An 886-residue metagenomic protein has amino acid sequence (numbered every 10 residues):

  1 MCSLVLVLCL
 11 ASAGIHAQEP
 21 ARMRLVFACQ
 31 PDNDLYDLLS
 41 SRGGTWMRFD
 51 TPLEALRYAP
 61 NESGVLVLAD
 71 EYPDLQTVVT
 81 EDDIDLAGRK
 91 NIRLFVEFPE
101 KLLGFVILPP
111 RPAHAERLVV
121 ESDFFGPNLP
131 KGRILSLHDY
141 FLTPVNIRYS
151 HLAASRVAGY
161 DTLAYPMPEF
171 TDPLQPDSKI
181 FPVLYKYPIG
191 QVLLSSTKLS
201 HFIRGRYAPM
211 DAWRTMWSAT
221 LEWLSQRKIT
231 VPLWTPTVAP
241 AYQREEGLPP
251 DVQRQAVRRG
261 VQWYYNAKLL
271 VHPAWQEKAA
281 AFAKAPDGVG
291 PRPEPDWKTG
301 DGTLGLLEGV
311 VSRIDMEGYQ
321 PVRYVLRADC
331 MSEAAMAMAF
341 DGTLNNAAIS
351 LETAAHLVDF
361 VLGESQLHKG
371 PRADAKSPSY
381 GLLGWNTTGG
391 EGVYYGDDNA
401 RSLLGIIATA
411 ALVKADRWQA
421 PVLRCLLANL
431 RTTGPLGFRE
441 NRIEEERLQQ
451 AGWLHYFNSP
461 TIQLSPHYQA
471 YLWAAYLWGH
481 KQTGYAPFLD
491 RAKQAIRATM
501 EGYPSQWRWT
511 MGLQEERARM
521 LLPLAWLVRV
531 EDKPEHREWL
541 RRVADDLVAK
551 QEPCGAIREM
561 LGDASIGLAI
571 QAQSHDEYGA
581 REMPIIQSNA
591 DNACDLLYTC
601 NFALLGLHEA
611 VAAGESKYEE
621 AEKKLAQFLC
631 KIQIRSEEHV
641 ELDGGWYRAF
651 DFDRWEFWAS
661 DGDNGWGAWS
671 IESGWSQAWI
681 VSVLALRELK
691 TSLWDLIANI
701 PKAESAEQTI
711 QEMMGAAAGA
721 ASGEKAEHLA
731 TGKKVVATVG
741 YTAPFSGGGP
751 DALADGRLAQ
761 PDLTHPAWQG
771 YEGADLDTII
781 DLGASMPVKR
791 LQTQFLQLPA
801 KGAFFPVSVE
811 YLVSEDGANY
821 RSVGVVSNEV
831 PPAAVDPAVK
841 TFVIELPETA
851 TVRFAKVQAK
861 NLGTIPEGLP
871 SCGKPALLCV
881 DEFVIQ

Functional and structural regions predicted by a protein language model:
E19-V26, D34, V67, F95 (+1 more regions): Extracellular ligand-binding/catalytic regions of CAZymes and related secreted enzymes and adhesion modules
M23-V106: Helical hinge/lid and interdomain linker segments adjacent to catalytic or ligand-binding clefts that mediate domain
Y72-S150: A glycine-rich, often tryptophan-bearing local segment used as a flexible ligand/cofactor-contacting loop or short
R117-T197, I203: Catalytic beta-strand/loop cores that center a nucleophilic Ser/Cys/Thr and support acyl-enzyme chemistry
I229-C330, I349-G390, L423-G452, C554 (+3 more regions): Low-complexity, Ser/Thr/Pro/Gly-enriched N-terminal "stalk/linker" regions
A239-G247, S332-A348, R401-W418, A470-A486 (+5 more regions): Well-ordered alpha-helical scaffold segments within catalytic/enzyme domains
R313-M331, T343, L383-R401, G452-Q469 (+5 more regions): Solvent-exposed loop and edge beta-strand segments that line ligand/cofactor-binding and catalytic clefts
L758-V826, A838-Q886: Aromatic, loop-rich ligand-recognition surfaces of beta-strand-rich domains
